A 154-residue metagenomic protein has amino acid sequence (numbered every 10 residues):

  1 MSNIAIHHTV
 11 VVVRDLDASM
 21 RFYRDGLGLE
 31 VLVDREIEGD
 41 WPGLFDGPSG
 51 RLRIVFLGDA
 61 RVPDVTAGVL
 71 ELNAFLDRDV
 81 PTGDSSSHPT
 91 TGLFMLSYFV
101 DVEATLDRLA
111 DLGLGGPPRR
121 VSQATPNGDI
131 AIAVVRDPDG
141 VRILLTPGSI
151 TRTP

Functional and structural regions predicted by a protein language model:
M1-S2, R152-P154: Basic/polar N-terminal segments that are highly enriched at the extreme N-terminus, encompassing both cleavable
I4, V13-D17, V33, T66 (+1 more regions): Vicinal oxygen chelate
V12-T66, P126, R152: Core segments of cupin and vicinal oxygen chelate
G39-G43, R78-D84, P154: A short, acidic/glycine-rich surface segment
L57-V62, A133-P138, G148: Active-site beta-strand termini and strand-to-loop segments that position acidic
L76, T146-T151: Short beta-strand-to-coil "C-cap" segments at the C-terminal boundary of structured domains/repeats, marking
